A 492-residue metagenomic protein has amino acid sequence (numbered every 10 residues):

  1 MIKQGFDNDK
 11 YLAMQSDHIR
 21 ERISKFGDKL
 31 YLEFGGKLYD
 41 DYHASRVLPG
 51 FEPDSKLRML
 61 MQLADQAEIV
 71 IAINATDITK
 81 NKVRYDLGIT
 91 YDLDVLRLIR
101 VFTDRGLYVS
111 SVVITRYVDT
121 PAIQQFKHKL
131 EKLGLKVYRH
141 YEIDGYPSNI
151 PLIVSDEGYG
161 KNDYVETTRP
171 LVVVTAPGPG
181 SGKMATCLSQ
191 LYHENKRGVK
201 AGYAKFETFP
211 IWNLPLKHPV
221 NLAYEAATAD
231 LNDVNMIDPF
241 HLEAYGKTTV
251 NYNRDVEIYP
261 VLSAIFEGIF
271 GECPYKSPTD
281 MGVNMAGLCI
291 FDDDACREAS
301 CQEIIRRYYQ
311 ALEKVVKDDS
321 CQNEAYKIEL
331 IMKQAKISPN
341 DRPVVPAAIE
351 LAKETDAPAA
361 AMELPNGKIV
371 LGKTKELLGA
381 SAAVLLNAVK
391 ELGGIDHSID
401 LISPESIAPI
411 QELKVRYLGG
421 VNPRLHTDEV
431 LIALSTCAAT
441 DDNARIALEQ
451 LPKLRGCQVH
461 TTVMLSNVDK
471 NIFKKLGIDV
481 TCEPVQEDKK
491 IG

Functional and structural regions predicted by a protein language model:
M1-V174, Q190-L351, A357, L364-N366 (+2 more regions): Flexible phosphate-sensing "switch/lid" loops adjacent to ATP/NTP-binding sites across phosphate-transfer
G178-P179: The conserved Walker
T186: Hydrophobic positions on the alpha1 helix immediately C-terminal to the Walker A/P-loop
R197-A201, G394-D400: Phosphate-handling active-site elements
G202, T374-E376: Residue-level structural signal for beta-strand termini and adjacent loop
L377-G393: A short, polar/charged loop-to-alpha-helix boundary motif
D396-R424: Substrate-recognition/cap regions that form aromatic- and gly/pro-loop-enriched pockets for small-molecule ligands
